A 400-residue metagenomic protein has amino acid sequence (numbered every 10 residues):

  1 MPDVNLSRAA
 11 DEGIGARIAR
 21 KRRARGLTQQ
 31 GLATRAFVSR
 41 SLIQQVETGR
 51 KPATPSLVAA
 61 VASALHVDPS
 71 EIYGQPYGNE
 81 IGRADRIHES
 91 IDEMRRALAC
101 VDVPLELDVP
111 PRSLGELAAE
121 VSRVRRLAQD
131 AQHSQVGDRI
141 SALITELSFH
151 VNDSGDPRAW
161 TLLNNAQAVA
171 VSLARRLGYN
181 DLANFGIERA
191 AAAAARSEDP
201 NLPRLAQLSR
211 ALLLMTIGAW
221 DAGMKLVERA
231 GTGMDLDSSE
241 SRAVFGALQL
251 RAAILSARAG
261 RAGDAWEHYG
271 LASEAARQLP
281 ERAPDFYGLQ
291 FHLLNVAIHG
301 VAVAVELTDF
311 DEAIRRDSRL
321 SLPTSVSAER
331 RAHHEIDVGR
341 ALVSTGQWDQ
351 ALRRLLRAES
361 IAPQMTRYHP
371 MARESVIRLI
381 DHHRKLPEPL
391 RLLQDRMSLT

Functional and structural regions predicted by a protein language model:
D3-L6, A10, L107-T400: Conserved binding/catalytic microenvironments
A16-R35: Short basic helix-loop element that most often maps to the first helix and adjoining turn of HTH DNA-binding modules
I18, Q29, R40, P55-V58: Helix-turn-helix DNA-binding elements, focusing on the entry/boundary residues of the two helices that contact DNA
K21, R35, V46, Q75 (+1 more regions): Residues in the recognition helix of alpha-helical DNA-binding motifs
A36-P52: Recognition helix of helix-turn-helix/homeodomain-like DNA-binding domains that insert into the DNA major groove
S56-E71: DNA major-groove recognition helix of helix-turn-helix/homeodomain DNA-binding modules
G74-D108: Short, charged recognition helix plus adjacent turn of helix-turn-helix-like nucleic-acid-binding domains
